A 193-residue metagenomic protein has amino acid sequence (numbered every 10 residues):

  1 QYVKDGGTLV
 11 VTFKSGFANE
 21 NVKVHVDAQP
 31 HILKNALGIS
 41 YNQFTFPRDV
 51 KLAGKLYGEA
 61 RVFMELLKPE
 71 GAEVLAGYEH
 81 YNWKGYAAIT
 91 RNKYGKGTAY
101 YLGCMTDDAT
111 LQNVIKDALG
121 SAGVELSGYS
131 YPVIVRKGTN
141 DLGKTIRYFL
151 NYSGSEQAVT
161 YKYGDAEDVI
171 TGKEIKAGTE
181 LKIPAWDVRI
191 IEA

Functional and structural regions predicted by a protein language model:
Q1-A193: A conserved amphipathic helix/loop scaffold that creates a polar/acidic microenvironment used either to coordinate
